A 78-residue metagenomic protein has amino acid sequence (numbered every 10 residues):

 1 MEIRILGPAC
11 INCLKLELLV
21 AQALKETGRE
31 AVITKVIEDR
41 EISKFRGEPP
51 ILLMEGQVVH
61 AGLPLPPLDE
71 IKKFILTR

Functional and structural regions predicted by a protein language model:
M1-Q22: Local sequence-structure signature of Cys/Sec-based thiol-disulfide redox active-site neighborhoods
L14-E17, R46, P64-L65: Conserved strand-to-helix beginnings and helix N-cap segments that scaffold or border functional pockets
A21-E30: Short helix-loop-beta junction
R29-E41: Thiol-based oxidoreductase modules, predominantly thioredoxin-like and allied folds used for disulfide exchange
E41-I42, A61: Short, flexible, glycine/charge-rich loop motifs used to bind or transfer phosphoryl groups or to couple energy/partner
F45-M54: Structural micro-motif
M54-R78: Non-catalytic, surface beta->alpha helical segment in thiol-disulfide oxidoreductase systems
